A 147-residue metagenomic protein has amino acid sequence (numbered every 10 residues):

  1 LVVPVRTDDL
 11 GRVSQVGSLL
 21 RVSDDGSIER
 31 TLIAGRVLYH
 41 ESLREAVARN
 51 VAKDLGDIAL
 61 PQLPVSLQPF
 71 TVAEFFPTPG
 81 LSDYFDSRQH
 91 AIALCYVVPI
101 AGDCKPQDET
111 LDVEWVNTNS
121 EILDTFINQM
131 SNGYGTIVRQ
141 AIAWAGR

Functional and structural regions predicted by a protein language model:
L1-L32, L60-L63: N-terminal strand-loop-strand
R21, A34, T118-S120: Active-site donor-binding loop signature of nucleotide-sugar glycosyltransferases
R30, Q89, E114: Residues that recognize and position ribonucleotide moieties
R30-E41: Short histidine-centered catalytic/ligand-binding loop motif
Y39-L43, V47, G133: Short amphipathic alpha-helical segments
G56-D103: Active-site segment of metal-dependent pyrophosphate-handling enzymes, primarily the Nudix hydrolase catalytic core
A93-P99, K105-G146: NUDIX/MutT-family hydrolases
